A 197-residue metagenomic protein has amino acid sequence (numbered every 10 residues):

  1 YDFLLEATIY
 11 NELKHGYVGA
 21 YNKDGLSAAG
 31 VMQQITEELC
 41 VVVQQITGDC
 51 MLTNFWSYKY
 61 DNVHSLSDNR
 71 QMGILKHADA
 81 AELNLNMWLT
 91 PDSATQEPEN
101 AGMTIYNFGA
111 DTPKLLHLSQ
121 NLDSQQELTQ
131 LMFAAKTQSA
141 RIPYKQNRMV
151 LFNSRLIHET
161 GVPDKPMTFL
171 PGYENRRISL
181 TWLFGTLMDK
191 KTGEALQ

Functional and structural regions predicted by a protein language model:
Y1-M149, R155-Q197: Fe(II)/2-oxoglutarate oxygenase catalytic core
